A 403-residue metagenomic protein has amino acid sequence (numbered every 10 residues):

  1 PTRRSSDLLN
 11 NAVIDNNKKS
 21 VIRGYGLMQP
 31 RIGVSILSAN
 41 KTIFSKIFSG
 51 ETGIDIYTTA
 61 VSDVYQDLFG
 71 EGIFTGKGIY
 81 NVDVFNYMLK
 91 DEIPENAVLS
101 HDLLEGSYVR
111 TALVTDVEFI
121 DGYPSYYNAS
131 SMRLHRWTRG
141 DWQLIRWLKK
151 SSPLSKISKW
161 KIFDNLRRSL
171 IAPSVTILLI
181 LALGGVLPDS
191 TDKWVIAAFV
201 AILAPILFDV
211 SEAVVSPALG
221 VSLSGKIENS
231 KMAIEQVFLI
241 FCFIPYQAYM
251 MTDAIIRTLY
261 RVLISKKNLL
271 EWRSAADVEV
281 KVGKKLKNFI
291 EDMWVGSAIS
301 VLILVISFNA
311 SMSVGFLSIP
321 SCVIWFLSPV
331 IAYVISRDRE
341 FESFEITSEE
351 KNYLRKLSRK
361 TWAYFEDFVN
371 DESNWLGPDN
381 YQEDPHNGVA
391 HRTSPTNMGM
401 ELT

Functional and structural regions predicted by a protein language model:
P1, D63-E71, D83-D91, T115-S125 (+8 more regions): Glycine- and acidic
P1-P153: Internal catalytic domains of large membrane-associated glycosyltransferases
V21, I73-G78, V82, N96-A97 (+18 more regions): Active-site-proximal structural scaffolding
I36-L37, E118-T138, L144, S190-I206 (+4 more regions): Carboxylate/His-rich catalytic cores and anion/metal-binding grooves
I56-V64, I79, P94, P124-L154 (+2 more regions): Membrane-proximal soluble regions of multi-pass membrane proteins
R167-K266, E291-E342: Membrane-embedded multi-pass helical conduit in multi-pass membrane proteins, especially envelope-biosynthetic
T252-A276, M312-T403: Acidic, mature catalytic/reactive cores of soluble proteins
K266-A298: Generic long, charged, amphipathic alpha-helical segments
